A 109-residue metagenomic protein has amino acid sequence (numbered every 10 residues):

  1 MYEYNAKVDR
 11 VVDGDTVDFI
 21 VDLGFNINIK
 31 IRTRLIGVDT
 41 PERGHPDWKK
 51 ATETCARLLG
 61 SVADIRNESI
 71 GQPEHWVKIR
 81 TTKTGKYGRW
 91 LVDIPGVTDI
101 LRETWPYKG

Functional and structural regions predicted by a protein language model:
M1-G109: Small beta-barrel nucleic-acid-binding modules, primarily SNase/OB-fold domains and secondarily Tudor-like barrels
